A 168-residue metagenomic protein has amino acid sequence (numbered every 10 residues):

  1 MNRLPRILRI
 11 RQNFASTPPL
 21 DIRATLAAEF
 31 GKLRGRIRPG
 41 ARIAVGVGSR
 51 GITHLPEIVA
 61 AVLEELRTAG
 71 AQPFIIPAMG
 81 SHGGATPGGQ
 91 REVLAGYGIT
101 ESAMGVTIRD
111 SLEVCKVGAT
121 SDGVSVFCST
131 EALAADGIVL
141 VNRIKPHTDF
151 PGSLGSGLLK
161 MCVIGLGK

Functional and structural regions predicted by a protein language model:
M1-T25: N-terminal amphipathic/basic leader segments beginning at the initiator methionine
T17, R50, G123-V126: Alpha-helix capping and helix-loop boundary segments enriched in small/acidic/polar residues
T25-R91: N-terminal active-site beta-alpha-beta segment that forms phosphate/nucleotide-binding and substrate-recognition loops
A41-A44, Q72-F74, V106-T107, D136-L140 (+1 more regions): Structural motif
V47-S49, A78-M79, D110-E113, V141-I144 (+1 more regions): Fold-independent oxyanion-binding glycine-rich loops and adjacent beta-strand/coil segments at enzyme active sites
A60-E64, L154-L159: Short, solvent-exposed amphipathic alpha-helical segments in soluble enzyme and RNA/protein-processing domains
G89-S153: An acidic, phosphate/nucleotide-engaging active-site surface
S156-K168: Internal alpha/beta core interface subdomains
